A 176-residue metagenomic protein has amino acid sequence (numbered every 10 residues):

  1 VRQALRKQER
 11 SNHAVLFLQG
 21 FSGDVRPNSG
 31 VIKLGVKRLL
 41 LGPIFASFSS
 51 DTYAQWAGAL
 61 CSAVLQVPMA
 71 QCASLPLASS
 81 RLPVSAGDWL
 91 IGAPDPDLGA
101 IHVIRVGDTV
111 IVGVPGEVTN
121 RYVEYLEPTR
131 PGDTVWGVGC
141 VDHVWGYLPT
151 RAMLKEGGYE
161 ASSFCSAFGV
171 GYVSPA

Functional and structural regions predicted by a protein language model:
V1-A176: Non-catalytic substrate/cofactor recognition surfaces at enzyme active-site rims
